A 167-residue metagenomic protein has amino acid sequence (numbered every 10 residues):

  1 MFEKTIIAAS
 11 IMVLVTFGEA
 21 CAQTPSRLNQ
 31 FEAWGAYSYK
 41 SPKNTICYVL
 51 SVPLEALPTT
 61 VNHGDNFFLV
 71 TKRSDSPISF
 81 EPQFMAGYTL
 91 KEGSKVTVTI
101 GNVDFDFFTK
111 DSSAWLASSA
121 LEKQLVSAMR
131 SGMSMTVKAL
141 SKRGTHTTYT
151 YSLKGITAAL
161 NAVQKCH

Functional and structural regions predicted by a protein language model:
M1-I7: Bacterial N-terminal signal peptides that target proteins for export
A8-T16: Bacterial N-terminal signal peptides
C21-H167: A generic "folded-domain core" signal
